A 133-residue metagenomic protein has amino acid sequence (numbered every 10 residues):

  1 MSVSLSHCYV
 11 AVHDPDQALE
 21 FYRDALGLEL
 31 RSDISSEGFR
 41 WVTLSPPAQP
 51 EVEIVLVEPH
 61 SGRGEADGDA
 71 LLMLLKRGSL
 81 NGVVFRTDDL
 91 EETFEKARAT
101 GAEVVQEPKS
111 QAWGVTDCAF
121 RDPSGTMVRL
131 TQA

Functional and structural regions predicted by a protein language model:
M1-Y9, E29-R121, T131-A133: Vicinal oxygen chelate
Q17-A18, E92: Short Gly/charged-rich anion-binding patches and loops
A18-R23, A97, G125: Conserved active-site tyrosine of GNAT-family acetyltransferases
